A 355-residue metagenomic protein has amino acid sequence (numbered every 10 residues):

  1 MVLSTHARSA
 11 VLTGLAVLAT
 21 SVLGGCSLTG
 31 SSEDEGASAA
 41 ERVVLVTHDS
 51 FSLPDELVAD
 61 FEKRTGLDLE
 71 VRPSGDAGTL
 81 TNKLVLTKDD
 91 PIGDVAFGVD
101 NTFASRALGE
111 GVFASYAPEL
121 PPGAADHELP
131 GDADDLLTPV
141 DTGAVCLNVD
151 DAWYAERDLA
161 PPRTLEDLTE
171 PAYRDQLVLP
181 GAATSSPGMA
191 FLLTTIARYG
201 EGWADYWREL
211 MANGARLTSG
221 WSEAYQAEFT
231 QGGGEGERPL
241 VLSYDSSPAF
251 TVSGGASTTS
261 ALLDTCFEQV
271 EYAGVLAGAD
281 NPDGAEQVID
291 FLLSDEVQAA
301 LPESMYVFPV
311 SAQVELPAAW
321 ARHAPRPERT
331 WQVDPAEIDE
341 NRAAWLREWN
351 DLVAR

Functional and structural regions predicted by a protein language model:
S21-G25: C-terminal motif of bacterial Sec signal peptides marking the signal peptidase cleavage site
C26-G30, D34-R106, G233: Early extracytoplasmic/lumenal segment of secretory-pathway proteins
P91-A96, A114-V149, E166, Q176-A182: A structural signal for short loop-to-beta-strand junctions that line the ligand-binding cleft of periplasmic/secreted
N101-V112, D132-A160, G188-R198, V270-G274: Periplasmic solute-binding protein
F113-P121, L137-T138, E166, V252-F267 (+1 more regions): Short beta-strand->loop
N148-W153, Q269-G284, L292, A300-S304: A bilobed periplasmic-binding-protein/Venus flytrap-type ligand-binding module shared by bacterial periplasmic
Y173-A183, L292-L316: Periplasmic-binding protein-like
T184-P187, L193-T265: Ligand-binding pocket segment of bilobal, Venus flytrap-like solute-binding proteins
